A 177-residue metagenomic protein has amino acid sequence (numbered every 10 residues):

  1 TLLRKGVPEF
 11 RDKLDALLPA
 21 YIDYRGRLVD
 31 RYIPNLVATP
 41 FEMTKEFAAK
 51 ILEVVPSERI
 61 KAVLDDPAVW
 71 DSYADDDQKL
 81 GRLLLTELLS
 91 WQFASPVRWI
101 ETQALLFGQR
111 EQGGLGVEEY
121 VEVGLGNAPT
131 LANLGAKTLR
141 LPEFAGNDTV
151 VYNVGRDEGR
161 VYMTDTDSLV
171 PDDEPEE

Functional and structural regions predicted by a protein language model:
T1-E176: Acyl-group transfer acyltransferase/transacylase scaffold of fatty acid/polyketide systems
